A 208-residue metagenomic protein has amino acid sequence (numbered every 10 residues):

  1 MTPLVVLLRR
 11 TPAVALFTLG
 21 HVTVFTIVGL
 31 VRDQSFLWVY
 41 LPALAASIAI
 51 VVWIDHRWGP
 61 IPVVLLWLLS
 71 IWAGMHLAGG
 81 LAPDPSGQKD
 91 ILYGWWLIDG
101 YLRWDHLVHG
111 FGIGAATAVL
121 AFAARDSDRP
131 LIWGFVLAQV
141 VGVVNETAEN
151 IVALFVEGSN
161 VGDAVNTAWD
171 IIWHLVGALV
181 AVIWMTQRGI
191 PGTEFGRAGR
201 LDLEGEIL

Functional and structural regions predicted by a protein language model:
M1-V161, I183-L208: Bulky hydrophobic segments
D163-V180: Membrane-interface transmembrane-helix boundary segments in multi-pass integral membrane proteins
